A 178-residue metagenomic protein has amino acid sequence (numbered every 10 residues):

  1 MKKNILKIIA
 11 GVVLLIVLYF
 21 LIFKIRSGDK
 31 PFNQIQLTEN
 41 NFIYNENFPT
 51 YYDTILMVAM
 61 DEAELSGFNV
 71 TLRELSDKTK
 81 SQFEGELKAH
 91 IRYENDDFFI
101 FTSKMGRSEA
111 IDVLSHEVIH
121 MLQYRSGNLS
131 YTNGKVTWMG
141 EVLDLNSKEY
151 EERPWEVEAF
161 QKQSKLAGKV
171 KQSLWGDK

Functional and structural regions predicted by a protein language model:
M1-L15: N-terminal Sec-pathway targeting helices
I16-F32: Membrane-interface motif at the C-terminal end of an N-terminal transmembrane signal
K30-I43, N95-I100: Acidic/histidine-rich, surface-exposed loop or edge segments in extracytoplasmic proteins
N45-F68: Zn2+-dependent metallopeptidase catalytic core
D97-L114: Short pre-active-site segment immediately N-terminal to the catalytic Zn-binding motif
S108, D112, Y124-E156: Post-HEXXH active-site segment of zinc metalloproteases
S115-Q123: Short active-site segment of divalent metal-dependent hydrolases/proteases that encodes the spacing between
Q163-K178: Short helix/loop segments within enzyme catalytic domains that coordinate or immediately flank catalytic cofactors
